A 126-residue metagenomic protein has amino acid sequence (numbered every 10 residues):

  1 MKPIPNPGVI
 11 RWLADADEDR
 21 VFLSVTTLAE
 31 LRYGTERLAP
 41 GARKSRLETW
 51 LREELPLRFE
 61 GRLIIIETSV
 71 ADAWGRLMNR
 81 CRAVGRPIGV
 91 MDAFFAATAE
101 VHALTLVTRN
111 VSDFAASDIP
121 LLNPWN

Functional and structural regions predicted by a protein language model:
M1, W12, G34, W74-L77 (+2 more regions): Residues that scaffold the ATP/ADP-binding catalytic core of kinase and kinase-like folds
M1-A29, E36-E53, S112: Short, well-structured N-terminal submotif of metal-dependent ribonuclease cores
R11, G61-I64, R86, S112 (+1 more regions): Flexible, active-site-adjacent loop/turn segments at secondary-structure boundaries
A16, F59, S117-D118: Short, structured coil segments at secondary-structure junctions
R20, Y33-G41, L57-L106: Active-site neighborhoods of divalent-metal-dependent phosphate/nucleic-acid chemistry enzymes
T27, V70, F95, S112-D113: Alpha-helix capping/helix-boundary segments
E48, R52, D72-G75, N123-N126: A general secondary-structure boundary signal
A96-N126: Acidic, PIN/NYN-like endoribonuclease modules and their adjacent C-terminal/linker elements
